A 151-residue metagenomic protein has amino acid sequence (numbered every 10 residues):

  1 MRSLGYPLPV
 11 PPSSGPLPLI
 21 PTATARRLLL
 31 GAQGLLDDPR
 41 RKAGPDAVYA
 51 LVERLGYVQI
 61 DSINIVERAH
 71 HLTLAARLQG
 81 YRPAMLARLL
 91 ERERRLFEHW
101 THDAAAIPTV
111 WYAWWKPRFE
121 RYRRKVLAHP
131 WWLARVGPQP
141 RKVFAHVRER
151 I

Functional and structural regions predicted by a protein language model:
S3-P9: Short, positively charged and aromatic/hydrophobic N-terminal segments
V10-I151: Phosphate-backbone binding and catalysis cores of DNA-processing enzymes
